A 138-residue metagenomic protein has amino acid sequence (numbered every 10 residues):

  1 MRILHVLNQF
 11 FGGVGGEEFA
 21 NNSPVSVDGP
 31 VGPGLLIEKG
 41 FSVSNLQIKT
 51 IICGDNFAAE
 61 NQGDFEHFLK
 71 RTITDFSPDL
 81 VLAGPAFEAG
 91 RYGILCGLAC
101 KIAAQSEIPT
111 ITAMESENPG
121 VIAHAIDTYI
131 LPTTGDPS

Functional and structural regions predicted by a protein language model:
M1-S138: An N-terminal assembly and electron-transfer interface module characteristic of large anaerobic redox and radical
